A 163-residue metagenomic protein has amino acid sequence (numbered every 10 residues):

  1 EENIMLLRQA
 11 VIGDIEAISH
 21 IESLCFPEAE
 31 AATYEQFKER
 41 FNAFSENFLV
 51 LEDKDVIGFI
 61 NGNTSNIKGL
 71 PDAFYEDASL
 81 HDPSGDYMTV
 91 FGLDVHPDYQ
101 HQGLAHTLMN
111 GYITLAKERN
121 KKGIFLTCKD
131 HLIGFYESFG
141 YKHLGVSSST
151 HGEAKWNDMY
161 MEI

Functional and structural regions predicted by a protein language model:
M5-I18: A short beta-loop-alpha structural element at the N-terminal edge of CoA-dependent acyl/N-acetyltransferase catalytic
A10, L93-V95: Hydrophobic adenine-recognition pocket in adenosine-nucleotide-binding enzymes
P27-D53, F59-L80: Active-site rim helix/loop that mediates acceptor-substrate recognition in acyltransferases
E52-D53, M161-I163: Active-site beta-strand termini and strand-to-loop segments that position acidic
F59-L93, Q100, N110, T150-K155: Conserved acyl-donor/pantetheine-binding loop and adjacent beta-alpha core of acyl/acetyltransferases and related
I67, T127, E137, K142-D158: Conserved catalytic-core motifs of GNAT/GCN5-like acyltransferases
D82-P83, H96-T107, R119, I133-G134 (+1 more regions): Conserved glycine-rich acetyl-CoA-binding loop
M109, T114-K129: Conserved GNAT acetyl-CoA-binding A-motif
